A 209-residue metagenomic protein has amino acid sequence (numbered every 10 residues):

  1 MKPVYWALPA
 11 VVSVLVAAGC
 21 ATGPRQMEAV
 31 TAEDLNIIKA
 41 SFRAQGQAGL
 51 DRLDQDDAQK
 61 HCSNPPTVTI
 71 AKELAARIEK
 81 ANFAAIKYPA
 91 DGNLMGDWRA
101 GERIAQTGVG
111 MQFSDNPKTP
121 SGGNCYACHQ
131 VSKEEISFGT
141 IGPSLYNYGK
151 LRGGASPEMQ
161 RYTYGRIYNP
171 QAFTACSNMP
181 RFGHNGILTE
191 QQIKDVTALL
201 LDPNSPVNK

Functional and structural regions predicted by a protein language model:
M1-A10: Bacterial N-terminal signal peptides that target proteins for export
V14-M111, R166, L199-K209: Post-cleavage N-terminal segment of exported redox proteins
A21-T22, P117-K118, L145, I167: Generic low-polarity alpha-helical segments
A29, E33, G96-A100, Y126-Q191 (+1 more regions): Extracytoplasmic electron-transfer domains, predominantly the class I c-type cytochrome c fold
P89-A90, S114, F182-N185: Generic anion/oxyanion-binding catalytic loop in active/binding sites
M111-S114, E134-F138, P206-V207: Secretory-pathway/luminal and periplasmic proteins that interact with or process carbohydrate-rich
F113-N124: Local sequence-structure signature of Cys/Sec-based thiol-disulfide redox active-site neighborhoods
